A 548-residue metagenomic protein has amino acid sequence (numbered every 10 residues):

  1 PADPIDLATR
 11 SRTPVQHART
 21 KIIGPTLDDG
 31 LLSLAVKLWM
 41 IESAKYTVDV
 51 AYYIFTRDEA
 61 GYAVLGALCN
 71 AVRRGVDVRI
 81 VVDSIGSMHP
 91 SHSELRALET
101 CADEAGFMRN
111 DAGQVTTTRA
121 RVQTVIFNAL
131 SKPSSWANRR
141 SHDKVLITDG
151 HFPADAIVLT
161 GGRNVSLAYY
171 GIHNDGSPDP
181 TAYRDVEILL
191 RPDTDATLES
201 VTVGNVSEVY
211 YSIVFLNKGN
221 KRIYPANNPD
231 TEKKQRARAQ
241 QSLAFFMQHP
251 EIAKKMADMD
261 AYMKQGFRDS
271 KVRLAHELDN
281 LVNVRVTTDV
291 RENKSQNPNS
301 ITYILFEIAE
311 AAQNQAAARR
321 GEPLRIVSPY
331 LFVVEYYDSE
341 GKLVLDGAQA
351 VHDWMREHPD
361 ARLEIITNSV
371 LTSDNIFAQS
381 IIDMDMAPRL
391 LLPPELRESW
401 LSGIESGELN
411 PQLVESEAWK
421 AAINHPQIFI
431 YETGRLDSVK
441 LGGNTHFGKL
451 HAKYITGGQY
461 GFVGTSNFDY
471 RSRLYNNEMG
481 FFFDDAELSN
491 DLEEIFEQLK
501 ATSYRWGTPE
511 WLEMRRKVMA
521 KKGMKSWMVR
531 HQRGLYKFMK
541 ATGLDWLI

Functional and structural regions predicted by a protein language model:
P1-L27, L32-A35, Y62, R73-R163 (+3 more regions): PLD/PLD-like phosphodiesterase catalytic module centered on the HKD motif
R12-P14, A18-K21, P25, K233-I304: Active-site cores of enzymes that catalyze phosphoryl transfer or operate on phosphate-rich substrates
Q16-G24, T47-A51, R319: Acidic/histidine-rich, surface-exposed loop or edge segments in extracytoplasmic proteins
L32, R291-Q315, K342-Q349: A Trp-anchored, charged/polar loop motif used as the substrate-binding/catalytic surface of acyl/ester-handling
L32-K37, Y52-F55: N-terminal carbohydrate-binding/catalytic regions of secreted carbohydrate-active enzymes
M40-K45, D49, V72, L305-P323: Secondary-structure "cap/kink" motif recognition
A44-I54, I326-L331: Short acidic, glycine-rich surface-loop motifs adjacent to enzyme active sites
I188-S270: Extended, H/D-rich, highly charged conserved domains that either
